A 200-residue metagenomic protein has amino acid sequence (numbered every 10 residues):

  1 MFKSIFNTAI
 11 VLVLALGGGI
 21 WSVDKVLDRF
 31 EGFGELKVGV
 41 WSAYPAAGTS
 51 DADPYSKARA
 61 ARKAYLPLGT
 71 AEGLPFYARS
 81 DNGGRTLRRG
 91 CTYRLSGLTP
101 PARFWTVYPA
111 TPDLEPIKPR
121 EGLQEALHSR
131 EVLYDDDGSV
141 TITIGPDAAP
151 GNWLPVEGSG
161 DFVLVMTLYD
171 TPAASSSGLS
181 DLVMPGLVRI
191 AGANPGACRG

Functional and structural regions predicted by a protein language model:
M1-G200: A compositional/structural signature for long, glycine/proline-rich flexible linkers and loops on extracytoplasmic
